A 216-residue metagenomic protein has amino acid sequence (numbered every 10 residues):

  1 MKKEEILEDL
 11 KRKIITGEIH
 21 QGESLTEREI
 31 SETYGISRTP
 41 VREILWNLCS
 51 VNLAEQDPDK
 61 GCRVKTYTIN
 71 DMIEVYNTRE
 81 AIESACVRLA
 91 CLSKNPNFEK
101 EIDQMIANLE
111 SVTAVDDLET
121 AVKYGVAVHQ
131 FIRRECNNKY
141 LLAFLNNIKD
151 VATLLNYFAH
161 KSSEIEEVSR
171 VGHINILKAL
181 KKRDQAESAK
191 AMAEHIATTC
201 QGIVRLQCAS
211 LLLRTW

Functional and structural regions predicted by a protein language model:
M1, E99-K100, E164-E167: Short helix-capping and inter-helix turn/linker motifs at the boundaries of alpha-helical repeat units
M1-L92, V204-W216: Short linear motifs at protein or domain termini
I6, Q56, E83, I102-M105 (+1 more regions): N-terminal alpha-helical segment
S50, A54-E55, Q104, I148-D150 (+1 more regions): Mobile beta-alpha loop/short-helix "lid" or hinge segments that flank ligand
T68-I69, L155-A159: Short alpha-helical transmembrane interface motifs in multi-pass membrane proteins
V75, K94-Y157, V171-N175, A179 (+1 more regions): Conserved amphipathic alpha-helical segments that form helical-bundle/coiled-coil interaction surfaces
L89, S93, D116, E135 (+3 more regions): Short, polar/charged, Gly/Pro-enriched helix-capping and turn/loop motifs at alpha-helix termini and inter-helix linkers
Q185-W216: C-terminal effector-binding regulatory domain of bacterial HTH transcription factors
